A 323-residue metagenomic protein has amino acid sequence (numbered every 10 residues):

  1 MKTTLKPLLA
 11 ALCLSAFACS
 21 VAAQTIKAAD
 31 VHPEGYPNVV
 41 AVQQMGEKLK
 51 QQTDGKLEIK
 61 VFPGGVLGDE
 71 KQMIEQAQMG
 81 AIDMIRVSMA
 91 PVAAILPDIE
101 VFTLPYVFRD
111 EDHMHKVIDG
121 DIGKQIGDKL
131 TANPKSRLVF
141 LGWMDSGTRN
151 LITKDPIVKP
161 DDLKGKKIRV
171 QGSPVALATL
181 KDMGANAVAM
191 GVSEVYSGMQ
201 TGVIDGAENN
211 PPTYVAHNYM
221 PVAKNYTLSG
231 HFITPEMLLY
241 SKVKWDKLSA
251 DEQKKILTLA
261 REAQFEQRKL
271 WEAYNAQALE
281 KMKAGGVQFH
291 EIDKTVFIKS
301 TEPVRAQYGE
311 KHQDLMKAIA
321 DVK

Functional and structural regions predicted by a protein language model:
M1, A22-T25: Absolute protein N-terminus
M1-A10: Bacterial N-terminal signal peptides that target proteins for export
A10-A11, V21: Cleavable N-terminal signal peptides
F17-A18: N-terminal signal peptide c-region/cleavage motif recognized by signal peptidases
Q24-H113, I122, T131-K323: N-terminal secretory/targeting leader peptides
Q125-G127: Short, solvent-exposed helix-to-loop capping segments enriched in aromatics
